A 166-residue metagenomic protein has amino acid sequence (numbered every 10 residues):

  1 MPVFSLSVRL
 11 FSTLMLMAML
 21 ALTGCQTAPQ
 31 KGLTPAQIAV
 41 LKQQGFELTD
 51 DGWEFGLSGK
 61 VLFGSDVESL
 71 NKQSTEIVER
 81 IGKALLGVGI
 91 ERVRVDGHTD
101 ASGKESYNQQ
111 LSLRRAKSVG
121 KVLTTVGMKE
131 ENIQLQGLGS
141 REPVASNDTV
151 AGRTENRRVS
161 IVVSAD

Functional and structural regions predicted by a protein language model:
M1-G52, E68-S69, E76: N-terminal targeting leaders that direct proteins to extracytoplasmic destinations
M15, T27, S65, S106 (+1 more regions): Short, flexible active-site loop motifs that bind/organize anionic cofactors or intermediates
T23, K83, G120-K121: Core alpha-helical elements of the protein kinase catalytic domain, predominantly the helix directly N-terminal
A39-K42, E47-L48, L62-D96, T124 (+1 more regions): Periplasmic peptidoglycan-binding/anchoring modules of Gram-negative envelope and division proteins
K42, D51-W53, L57-G59, D66 (+4 more regions): Envelope-exposed proteins and targeting segments
L57-V61, G89, G97-T99, G137-G139: Short, small-residue-rich loop/turn micro-motifs
H98-D166: Periplasmic OmpA-like peptidoglycan-binding domain that tethers envelope proteins to the cell wall
